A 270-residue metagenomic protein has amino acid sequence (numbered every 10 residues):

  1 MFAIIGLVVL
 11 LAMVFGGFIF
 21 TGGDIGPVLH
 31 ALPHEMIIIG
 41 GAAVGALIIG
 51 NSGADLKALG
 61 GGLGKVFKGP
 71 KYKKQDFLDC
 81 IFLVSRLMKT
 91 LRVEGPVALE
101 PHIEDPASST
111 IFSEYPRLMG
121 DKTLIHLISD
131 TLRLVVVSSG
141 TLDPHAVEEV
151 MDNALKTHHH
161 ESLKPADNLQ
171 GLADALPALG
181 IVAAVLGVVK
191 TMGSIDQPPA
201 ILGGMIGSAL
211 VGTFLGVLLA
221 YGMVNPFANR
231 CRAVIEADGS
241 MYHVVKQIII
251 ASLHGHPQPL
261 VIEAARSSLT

Functional and structural regions predicted by a protein language model:
M1, G62, K71, G222-M223: N-terminal start-of-chain detector that recognizes signal peptides and the immediate post-cleavage beginning
M1-V9, H34-I38: Alpha-helical transmembrane segments of integral membrane proteins
I5-V8, A12-P27, V150, A154-R232: Helix-termination/interfacial motifs at the ends of transmembrane alpha-helices
I19-L163, D238-T270: Large intracellular
I201-L269: Channel- or pocket-lining gating/hinge segments that regulate access to a cavity or pore
